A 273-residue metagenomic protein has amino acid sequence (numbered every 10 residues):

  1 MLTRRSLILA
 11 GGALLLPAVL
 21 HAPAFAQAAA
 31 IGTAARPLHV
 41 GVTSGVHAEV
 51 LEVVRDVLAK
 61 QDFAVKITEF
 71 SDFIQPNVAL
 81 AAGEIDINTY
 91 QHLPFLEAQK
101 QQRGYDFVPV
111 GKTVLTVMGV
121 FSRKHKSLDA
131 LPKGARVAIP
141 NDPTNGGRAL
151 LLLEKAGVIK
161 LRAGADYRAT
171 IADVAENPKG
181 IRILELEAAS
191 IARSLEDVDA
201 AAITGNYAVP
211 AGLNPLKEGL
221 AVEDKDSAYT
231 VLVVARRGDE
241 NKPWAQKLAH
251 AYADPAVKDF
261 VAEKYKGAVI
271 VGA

Functional and structural regions predicted by a protein language model:
M1-L14, F25: N-terminal secretory signal peptides and thylakoid transit peptides that target proteins across membranes
F25-H39, L58-A59, L128-G134: Immediate post-signal peptide segment of exported/extracytoplasmic ligand-binding proteins
A34-G45, V65-E69, R136-V137: Short, well-ordered beta-strand elements
S44-K66: Short, polar/charged alpha-helical segment
T68-V78, A165-R193: Short helix-initiation/N-cap motifs at beta->coil->alpha
F73-Y105, G119-F121, K126, G146-A149 (+1 more regions): Pocket-flanking alpha-helical
V110-K160: A conserved helix-loop-strand patch within extracytoplasmic ligand-binding domains of the periplasmic binding
V117-L128, T230-K242: A bilobed periplasmic-binding-protein/Venus flytrap-type ligand-binding module shared by bacterial periplasmic
